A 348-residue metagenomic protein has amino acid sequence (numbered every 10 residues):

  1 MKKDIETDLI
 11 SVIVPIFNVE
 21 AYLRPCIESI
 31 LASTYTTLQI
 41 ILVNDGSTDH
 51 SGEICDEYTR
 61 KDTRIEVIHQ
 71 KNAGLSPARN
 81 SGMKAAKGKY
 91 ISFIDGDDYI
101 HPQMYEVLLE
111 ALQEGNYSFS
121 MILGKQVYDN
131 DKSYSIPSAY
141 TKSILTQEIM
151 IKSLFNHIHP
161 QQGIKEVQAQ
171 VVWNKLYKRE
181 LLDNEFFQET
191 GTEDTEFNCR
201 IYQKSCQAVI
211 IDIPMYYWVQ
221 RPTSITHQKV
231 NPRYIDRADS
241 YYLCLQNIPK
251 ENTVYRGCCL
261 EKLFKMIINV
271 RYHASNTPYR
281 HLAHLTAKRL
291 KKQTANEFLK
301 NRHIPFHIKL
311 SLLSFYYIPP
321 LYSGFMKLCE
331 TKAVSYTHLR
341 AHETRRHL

Functional and structural regions predicted by a protein language model:
D8-S11, Q39, E196: Cell-envelope/extracellular polymer assembly enzymes that use nucleotide-activated donors
V19-A32: Short, well-formed alpha-helical segments that are part of the catalytic scaffolds of diverse glycosyltransferases
N44-E53: A conserved acidic beta->alpha catalytic loop
Q70-A86: Glycine-rich, basic loop-to-helix element that forms the pyrophosphate-binding segment of sugar-nucleotide handling
I91: Short aromatic/hydrophobic "clamp" motif used to bind/position activated sugar donors
G96-V209, V219-P232: Donor-binding/catalytic cores of nucleotide-activated saccharide and glycerol-phosphate transferases/polymerases
M215-R221, Q228-G257, M266-A295: Catalytic core of nucleotide-sugar-dependent glycosyltransferases
T337-T344: Conserved small/polar residues in nucleotide/adenosyl-binding loops
